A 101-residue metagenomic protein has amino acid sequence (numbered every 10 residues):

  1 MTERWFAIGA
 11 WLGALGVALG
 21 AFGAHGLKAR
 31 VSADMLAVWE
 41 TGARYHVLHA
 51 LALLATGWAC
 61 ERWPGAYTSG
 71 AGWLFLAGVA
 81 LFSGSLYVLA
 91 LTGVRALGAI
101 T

Functional and structural regions predicted by a protein language model:
M1-T101: Polytopic transmembrane helical bundles with strong interfacial aromatic enrichment
